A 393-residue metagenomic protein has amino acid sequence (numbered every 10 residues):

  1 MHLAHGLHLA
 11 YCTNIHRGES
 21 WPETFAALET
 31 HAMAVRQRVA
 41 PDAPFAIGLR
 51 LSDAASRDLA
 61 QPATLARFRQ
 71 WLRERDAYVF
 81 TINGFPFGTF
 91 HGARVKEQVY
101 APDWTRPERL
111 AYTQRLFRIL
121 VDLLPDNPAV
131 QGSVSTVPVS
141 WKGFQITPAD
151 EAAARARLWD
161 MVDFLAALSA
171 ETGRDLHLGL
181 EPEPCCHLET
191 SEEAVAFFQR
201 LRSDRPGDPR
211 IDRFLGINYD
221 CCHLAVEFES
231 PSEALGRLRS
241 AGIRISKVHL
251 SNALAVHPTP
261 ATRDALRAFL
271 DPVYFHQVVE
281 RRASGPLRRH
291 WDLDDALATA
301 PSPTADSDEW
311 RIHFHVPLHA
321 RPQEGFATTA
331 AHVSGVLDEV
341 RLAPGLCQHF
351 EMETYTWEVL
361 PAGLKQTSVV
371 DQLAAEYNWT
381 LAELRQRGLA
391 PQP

Functional and structural regions predicted by a protein language model:
M1-S133, D160-D163, P209-F214, N218 (+2 more regions): N-terminal pre-domain/capping segments
C12-H16, R50-A54, G84-F87, V137-W141 (+5 more regions): Active-site beta-loop-alpha junctions enriched in small/polar residues
P22-F25, L59-L65, L188-E192, F228-S232 (+1 more regions): Conserved strand-to-helix beginnings and helix N-cap segments that scaffold or border functional pockets
R73-D76, R239, F314, R341: Anion (oxyanion) recognition and catalysis
V79, S133, I245-K247, C347-H349: Residues at the N-termini of beta-strands
A93-G216, V226: Active-site acidic/histidine proton-transfer and metal-coordination neighborhood in alpha/beta enzyme cores
L165-L297, P301, S307, V316: Acidic/histidine-rich catalytic cores of soluble enzymes
R288-A390: Flexible, acidic glycine-rich loops studded with aromatic residues
